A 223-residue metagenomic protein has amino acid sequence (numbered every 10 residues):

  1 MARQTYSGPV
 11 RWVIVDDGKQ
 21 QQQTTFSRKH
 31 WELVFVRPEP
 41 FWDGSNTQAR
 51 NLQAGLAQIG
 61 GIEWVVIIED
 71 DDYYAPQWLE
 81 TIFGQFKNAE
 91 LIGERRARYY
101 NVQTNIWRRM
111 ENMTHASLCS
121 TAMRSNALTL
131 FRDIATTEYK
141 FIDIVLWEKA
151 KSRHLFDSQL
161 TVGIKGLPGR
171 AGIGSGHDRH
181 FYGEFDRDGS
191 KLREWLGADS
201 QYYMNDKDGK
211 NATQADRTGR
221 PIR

Functional and structural regions predicted by a protein language model:
M1-P9: Short, acidic, metal-binding catalytic loop of nucleotide-sugar glycosyltransferases
G8, I59-E63, N88: Active-site acidic short loop of glycosyltransferases
G8-K19, V36-P40: Short beta-strand/loop segment that forms part of the nucleotide-sugar
D17, I68-D70: Active-site acidic Asp-centered loop
Q21-I62: Active-site-proximal specificity loops/subdomain of glycosyltransferases
V66-I68, A75-F141: Conserved catalytic core of nucleotide-sugar-dependent glycosyltransferases
D133-R223: C-terminal catalytic/acceptor-binding lobe
